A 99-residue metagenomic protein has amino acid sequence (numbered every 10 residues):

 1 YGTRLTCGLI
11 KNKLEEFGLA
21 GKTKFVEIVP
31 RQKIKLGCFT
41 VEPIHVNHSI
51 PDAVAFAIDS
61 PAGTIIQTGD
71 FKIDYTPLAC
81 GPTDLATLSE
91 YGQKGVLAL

Functional and structural regions predicted by a protein language model:
Y1-L99: His/Asp/Glu-rich metal-coordinating catalytic cores of metallo-dependent phosphodiesterases/hydrolases acting on
